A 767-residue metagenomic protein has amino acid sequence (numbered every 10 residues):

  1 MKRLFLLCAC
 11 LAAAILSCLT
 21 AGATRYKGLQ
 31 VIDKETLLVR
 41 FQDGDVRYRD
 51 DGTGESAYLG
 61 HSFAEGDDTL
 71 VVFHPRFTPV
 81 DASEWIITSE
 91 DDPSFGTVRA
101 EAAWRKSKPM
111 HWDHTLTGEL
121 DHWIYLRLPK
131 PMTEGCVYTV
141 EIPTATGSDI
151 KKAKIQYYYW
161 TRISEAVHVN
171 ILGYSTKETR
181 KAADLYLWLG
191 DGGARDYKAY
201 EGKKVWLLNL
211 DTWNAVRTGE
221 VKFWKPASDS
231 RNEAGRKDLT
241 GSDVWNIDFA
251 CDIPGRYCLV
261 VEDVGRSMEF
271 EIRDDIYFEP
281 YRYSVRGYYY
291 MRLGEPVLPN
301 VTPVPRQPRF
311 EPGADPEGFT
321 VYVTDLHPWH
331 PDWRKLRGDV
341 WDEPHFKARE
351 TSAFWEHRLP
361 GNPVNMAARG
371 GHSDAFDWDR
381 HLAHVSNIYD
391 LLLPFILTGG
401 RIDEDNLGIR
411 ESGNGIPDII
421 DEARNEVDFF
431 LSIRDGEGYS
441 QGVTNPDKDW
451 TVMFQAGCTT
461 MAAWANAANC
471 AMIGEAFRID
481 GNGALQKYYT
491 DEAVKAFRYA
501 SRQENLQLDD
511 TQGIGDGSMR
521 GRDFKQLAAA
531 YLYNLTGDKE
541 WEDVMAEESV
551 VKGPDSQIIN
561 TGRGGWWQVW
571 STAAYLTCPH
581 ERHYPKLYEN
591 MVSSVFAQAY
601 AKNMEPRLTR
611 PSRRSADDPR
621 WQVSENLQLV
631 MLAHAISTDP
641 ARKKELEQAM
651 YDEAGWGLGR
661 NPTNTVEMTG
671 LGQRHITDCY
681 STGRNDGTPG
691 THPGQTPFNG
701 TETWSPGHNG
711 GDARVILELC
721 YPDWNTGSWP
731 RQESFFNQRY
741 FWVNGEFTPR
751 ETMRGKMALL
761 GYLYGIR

Functional and structural regions predicted by a protein language model:
M1-A9: Bacterial N-terminal signal peptides that target proteins for export
C8-S17: Bacterial N-terminal signal peptides
E35-L38, Q42-G96, A103-D121, L172-G173 (+7 more regions): Aromatic (Trp/Tyr) and acidic
R127-G135, D248-G255: Surface-exposed, short loops/turns at beta-strand junctions within beta-sandwich domains
K130-S164: Acidic, Ser/Thr/Gly/Pro-rich low-complexity segments and short DxT(G/T)-type signature motifs
Q156-T179, S267-Q307, E311: Low-complexity, Pro/Ser/Thr- and charge-rich linker/hinge segments at domain boundaries
H384, L391, G415-G436: Carboxylate/His-rich catalytic cores and anion/metal-binding grooves
G408, N414-G415: Acidic, glycine-anchored loop motifs typical of Ca2+
